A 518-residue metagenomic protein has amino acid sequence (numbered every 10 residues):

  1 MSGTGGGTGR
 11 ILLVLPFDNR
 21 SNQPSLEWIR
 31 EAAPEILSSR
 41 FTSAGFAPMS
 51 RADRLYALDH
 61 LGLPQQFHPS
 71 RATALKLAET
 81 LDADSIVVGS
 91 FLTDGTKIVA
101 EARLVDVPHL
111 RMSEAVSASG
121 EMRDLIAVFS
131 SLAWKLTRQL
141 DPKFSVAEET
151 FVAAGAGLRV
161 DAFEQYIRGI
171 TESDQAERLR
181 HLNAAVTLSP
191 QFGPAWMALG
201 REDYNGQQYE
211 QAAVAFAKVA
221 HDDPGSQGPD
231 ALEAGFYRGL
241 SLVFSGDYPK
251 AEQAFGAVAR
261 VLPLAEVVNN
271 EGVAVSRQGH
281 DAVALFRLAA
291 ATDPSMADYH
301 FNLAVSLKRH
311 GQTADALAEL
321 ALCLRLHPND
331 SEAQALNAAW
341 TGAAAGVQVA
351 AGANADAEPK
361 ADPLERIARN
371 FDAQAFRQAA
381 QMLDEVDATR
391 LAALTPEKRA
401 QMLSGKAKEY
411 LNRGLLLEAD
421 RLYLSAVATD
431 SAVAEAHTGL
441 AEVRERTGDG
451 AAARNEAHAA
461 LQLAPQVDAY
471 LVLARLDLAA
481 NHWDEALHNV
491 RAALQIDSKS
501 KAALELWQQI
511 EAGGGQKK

Functional and structural regions predicted by a protein language model:
M1-F46, L158, A162, P190-G193: A structural "domain/chain start" motif
P34-S39, A52-I170, E177: Catalytic-center loop of serine/cysteine hydrolases
R159-Q191, A198-Q207, E233, Y237-L240 (+3 more regions): Alpha-helical segment of the N-proximal tetratricopeptide repeat
F163, P194, G228-P229, E233 (+7 more regions): Start-of-helix register in tetratricopeptide repeats
S173-H181, G206-K218, F244-A257, V275-L288 (+7 more regions): Structural signature of tandem alpha-helical TPR/SEL1-like repeats, specifically the intra-repeat loop/turn
P190, P224, P229, L262-P263 (+6 more regions): Short coil turns that delineate tetratricopeptide repeat
A198, Y237, N270-E271, N302 (+5 more regions): Canonical tetratricopeptide repeat
